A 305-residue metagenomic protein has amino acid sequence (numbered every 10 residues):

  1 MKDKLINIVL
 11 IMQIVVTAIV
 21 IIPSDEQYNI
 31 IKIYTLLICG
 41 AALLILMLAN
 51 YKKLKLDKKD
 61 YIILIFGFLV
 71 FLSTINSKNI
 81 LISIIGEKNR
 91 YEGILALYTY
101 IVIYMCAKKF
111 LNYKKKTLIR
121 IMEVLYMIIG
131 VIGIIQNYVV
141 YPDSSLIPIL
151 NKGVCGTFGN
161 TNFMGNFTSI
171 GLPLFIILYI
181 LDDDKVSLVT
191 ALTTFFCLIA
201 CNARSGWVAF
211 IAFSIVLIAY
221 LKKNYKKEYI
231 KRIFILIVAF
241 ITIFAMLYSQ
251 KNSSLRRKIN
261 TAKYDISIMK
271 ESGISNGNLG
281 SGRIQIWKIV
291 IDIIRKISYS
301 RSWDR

Functional and structural regions predicted by a protein language model:
M1-L10, K58-K59: N-terminal membrane topogenic signal
N7-P23, L36-M47, G67, F71 (+3 more regions): Alpha-helical transmembrane segments of multi-pass inner-membrane proteins
I19-I31, A49-L54: Short, hydrophobic transmembrane alpha-helix segments
E26-T35, L56-D57, K88-Y91: Interfacial loop-to-helix junctions that mark the boundaries of transmembrane helices in multi-pass membrane
I45-L56, L72-I85, Y141: Transmembrane alpha-helix boundary signature
I85-G93, K152-G153: Non-cytosolic membrane-interface motifs at loop->transmembrane helix junctions
A107, N160, I266-R305: TM-adjacent membrane-interface loops and short helices in multi-pass inner/ER membrane proteins
L255-Y264: Alpha-helical transmembrane signal-anchor/signal-peptide segments
